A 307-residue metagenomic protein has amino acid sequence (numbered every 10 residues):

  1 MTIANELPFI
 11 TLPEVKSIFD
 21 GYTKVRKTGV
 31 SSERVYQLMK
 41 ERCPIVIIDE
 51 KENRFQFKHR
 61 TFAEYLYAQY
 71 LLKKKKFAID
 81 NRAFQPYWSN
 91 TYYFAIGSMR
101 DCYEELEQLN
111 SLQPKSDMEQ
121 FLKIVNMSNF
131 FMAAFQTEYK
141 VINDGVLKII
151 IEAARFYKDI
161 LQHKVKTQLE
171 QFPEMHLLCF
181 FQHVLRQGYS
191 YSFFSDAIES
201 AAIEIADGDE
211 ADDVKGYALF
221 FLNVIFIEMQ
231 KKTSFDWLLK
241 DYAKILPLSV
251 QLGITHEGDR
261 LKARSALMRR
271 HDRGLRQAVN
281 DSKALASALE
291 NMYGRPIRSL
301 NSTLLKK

Functional and structural regions predicted by a protein language model:
M1-A68, L72-K74: Extended helical regulatory/linker subdomains that flank P-loop NTPase cores
M1-I3, V15-K16, Q108-L109, A202-I205 (+1 more regions): Generic low-polarity alpha-helical segments
T2, Y22-E33, I47-K51, F94-C102 (+2 more regions): Short, charged low-complexity intrinsically disordered segments located at boundaries of structured domains
F9-I10, Q69-D209: Hydrophobic repeat-domain scaffold segments
E14-I18, R34, N90, E104 (+2 more regions): Exposed alpha-helical structural elements
K16, K24-K27, K40, K51 (+15 more regions): Context-gated lysine
F55-Q56, F84, A278: Aromatic-acidic/polar surface patches that form glycan- and anion
L178-C179, F193-G208, D213-K307: Charge-dense, extended regions
